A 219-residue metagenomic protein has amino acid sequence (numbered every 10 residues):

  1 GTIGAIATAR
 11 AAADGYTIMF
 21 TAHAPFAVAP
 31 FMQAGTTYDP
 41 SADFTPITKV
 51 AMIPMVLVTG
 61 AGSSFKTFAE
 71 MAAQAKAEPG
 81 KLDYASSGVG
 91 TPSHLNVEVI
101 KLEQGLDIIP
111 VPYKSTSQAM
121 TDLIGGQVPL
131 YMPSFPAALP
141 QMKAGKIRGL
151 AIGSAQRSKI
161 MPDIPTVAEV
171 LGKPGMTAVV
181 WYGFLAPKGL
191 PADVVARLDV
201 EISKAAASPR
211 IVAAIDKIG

Functional and structural regions predicted by a protein language model:
G1-T2, I18-V28, K49-V50, Y131-L139: Ligand-binding clamshell of periplasmic/extracellular solute-binding protein-like
T2-A13, A75, E98-E103, S117-Q127 (+2 more regions): Short helices/loops that flank or line small-molecule/ion binding pockets
R10-T17, H23, F31-Q118, V167-G175 (+1 more regions): Hinge/capping helix and adjacent helix->loop/strand transition within the periplasmic-binding protein
G15-T21, D83, P129-P133, G149-A151: Paired acidic/hydrophobic, glycine-rich loop segments that form the ligand-binding mouth/hinge of periplasmic-binding
A24, G88, P136-A137, G153-Q156 (+1 more regions): Glycine-rich beta-alpha junction loops
P30, K159-M161: Cytochrome P450 core scaffold surrounding the K-helix E-X-X-R motif and the conserved "meander" helix-loop region
T45, M71, K146-S158: Conserved helix-loop-beta element of the AMP-binding
S154, V212-G219: Mature extracytoplasmic/periplasmic domains
